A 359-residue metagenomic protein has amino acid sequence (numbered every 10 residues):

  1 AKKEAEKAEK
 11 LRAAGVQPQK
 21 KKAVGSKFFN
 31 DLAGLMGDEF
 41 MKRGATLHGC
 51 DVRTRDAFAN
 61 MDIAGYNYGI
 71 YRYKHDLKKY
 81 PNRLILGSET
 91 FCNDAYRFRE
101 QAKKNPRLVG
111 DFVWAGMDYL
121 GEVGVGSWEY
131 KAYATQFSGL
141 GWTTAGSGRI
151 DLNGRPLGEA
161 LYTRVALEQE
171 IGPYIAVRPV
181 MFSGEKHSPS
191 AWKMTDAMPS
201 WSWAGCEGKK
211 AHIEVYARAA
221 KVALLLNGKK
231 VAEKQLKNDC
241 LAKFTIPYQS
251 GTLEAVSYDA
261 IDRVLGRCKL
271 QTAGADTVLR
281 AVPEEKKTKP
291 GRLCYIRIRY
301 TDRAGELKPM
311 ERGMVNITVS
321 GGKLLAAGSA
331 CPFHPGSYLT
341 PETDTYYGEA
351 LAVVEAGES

Functional and structural regions predicted by a protein language model:
K2-G291, R303-L307: Substrate-binding clefts and catalytic carboxylate motifs of secreted carbohydrate-active enzymes
Y216, V353-E355: Short hydrophobic/aromatic beta-strand micro-patches that form the beta-sheet surface supporting nucleotide- or nucleic
K221-K229, R312-L325: Extended low-complexity, serine/threonine- and proline-enriched intrinsically disordered segments
L236-A242, H334-L351: Aromatic sugar-binding surface patches on proteins that engage polysaccharides or sugar-phosphate polymers
T245-G251, Y346, E355-S359: Surface-exposed, short loops/turns at beta-strand junctions within beta-sandwich domains
D276-R280, I317-F333: Short aromatic-acidic-glycine turn motif
K286, L351-A352: Non-catalytic helical/linker scaffolds that mediate oligomerization, partner binding, and domain coupling around large
K287-G321: Conserved, compact domain cores that house catalytic/ligand-binding motifs in diverse enzymes and effector modules
